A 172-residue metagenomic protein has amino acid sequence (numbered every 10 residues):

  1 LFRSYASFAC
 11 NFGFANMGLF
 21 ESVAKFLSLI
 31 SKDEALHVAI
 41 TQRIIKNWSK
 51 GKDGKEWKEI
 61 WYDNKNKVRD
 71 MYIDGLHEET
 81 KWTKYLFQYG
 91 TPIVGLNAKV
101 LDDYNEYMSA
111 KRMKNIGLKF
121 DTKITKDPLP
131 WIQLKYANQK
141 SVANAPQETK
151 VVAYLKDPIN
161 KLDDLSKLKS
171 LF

Functional and structural regions predicted by a protein language model:
L1, F14-E21, W82: Acidic/His metal-coordination segments adjacent to aromatic residues that form catalytic metal sites in metalloenzymes
F2-F14, L36-A39: Alpha-helical bundle segments that constitute or directly flank the non-heme di-iron/ferroxidase center
L19-E34, D63: Alpha-helical scaffold segments that form or flank carboxylate-/histidine-based iron centers
V23, H37-I40, V68: Alpha-helical interaction elements in eukaryotic regulators
I40-W48: Conserved alpha-helical segments that form or flank metal/cofactor-binding pockets of metalloenzymes
S49-F172: Extended, helix-rich structural scaffolds rather than catalytic motifs
